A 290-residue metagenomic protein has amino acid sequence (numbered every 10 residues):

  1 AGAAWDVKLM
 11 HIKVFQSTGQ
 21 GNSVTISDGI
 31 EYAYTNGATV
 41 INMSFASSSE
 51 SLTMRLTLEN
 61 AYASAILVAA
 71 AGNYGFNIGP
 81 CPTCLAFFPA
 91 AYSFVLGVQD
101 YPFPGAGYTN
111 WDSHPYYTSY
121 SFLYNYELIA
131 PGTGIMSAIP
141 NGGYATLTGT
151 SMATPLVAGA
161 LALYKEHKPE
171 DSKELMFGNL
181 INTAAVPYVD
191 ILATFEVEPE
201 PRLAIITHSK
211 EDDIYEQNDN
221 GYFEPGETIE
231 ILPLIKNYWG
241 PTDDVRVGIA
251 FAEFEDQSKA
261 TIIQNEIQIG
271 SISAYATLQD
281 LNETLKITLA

Functional and structural regions predicted by a protein language model:
A1-A3, M10-S23, C81, L147-T148: Active-site-proximal loop motif in hydrolases
K8-K13, Y34, T39-F45, I66-A71 (+4 more regions): Structural recognition of the beta-strand scaffold that forms the well-ordered cores of secreted hydrolase catalytic
H11, T25-F45, S51-T57, A65 (+6 more regions): C-terminal subdomain of the subtilisin-like protease fold in secreted/lumenal serine endopeptidases
F15-G19, A46-E50, A65, N73-N77 (+3 more regions): Solvent-exposed loop/turn segments at secondary-structure junctions within structured extracellular/periplasmic domains
F87-E166: Extracellular S/T/G-rich loop segment that most often corresponds to the catalytic His/Ser-adjacent loop
P225-L232, L278-E283: Short, solvent-exposed loop/turn segments enriched in Ser/Thr/Gly
L234-Q264: Short acidic, flexible loop segments centered on an aromatic residue
K259-A290: Intrinsically disordered, low-complexity Pro/Gly/Ser/Thr-rich segments with frequent PxxP/GP/PP motifs and embedded
